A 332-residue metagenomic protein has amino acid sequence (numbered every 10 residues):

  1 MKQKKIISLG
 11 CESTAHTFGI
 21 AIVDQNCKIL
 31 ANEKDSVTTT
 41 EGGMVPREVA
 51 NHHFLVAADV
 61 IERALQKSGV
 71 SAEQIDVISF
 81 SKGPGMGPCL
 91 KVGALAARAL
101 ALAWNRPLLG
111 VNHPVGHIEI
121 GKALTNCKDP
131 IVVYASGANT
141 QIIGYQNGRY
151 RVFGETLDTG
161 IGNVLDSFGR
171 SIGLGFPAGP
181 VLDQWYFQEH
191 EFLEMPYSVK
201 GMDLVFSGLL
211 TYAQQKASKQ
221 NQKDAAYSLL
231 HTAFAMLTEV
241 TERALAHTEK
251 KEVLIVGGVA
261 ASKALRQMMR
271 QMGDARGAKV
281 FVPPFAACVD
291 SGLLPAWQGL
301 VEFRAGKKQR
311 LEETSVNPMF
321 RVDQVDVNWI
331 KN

Functional and structural regions predicted by a protein language model:
M1-K5, G110-I131, Q298: Conserved phosphate-binding catalytic cores of ATP/NTP-utilizing and phosphoryl-transfer enzymes
K2-L9, S13-T14, L30-A31, C127-K128 (+4 more regions): A short helix-loop
K5-P84: N-terminal beta-alpha supersecondary unit
S71, Q184-V253, A260-R276, F303-G306 (+1 more regions): A contiguous, well-structured pocket-lining segment that forms one wall/lid of small-molecule binding clefts in soluble
S71-Q74, A96-V115: Nucleotide and nucleotide-moiety/phosphate-recognizing core
F80-N105, K263-M272: Short Gly/Thr/Asp-enriched flexible loops that form oxyanion-binding sites at enzyme active sites
S81-G83, S136, L254-S262: Glycine-rich beta-strand-to-loop/alpha-helix junction loops that act as flexible
G110-V111, R270-P295, K308: Conserved phosphate-binding/catalytic loops in two-lobed NTP-binding clefts
